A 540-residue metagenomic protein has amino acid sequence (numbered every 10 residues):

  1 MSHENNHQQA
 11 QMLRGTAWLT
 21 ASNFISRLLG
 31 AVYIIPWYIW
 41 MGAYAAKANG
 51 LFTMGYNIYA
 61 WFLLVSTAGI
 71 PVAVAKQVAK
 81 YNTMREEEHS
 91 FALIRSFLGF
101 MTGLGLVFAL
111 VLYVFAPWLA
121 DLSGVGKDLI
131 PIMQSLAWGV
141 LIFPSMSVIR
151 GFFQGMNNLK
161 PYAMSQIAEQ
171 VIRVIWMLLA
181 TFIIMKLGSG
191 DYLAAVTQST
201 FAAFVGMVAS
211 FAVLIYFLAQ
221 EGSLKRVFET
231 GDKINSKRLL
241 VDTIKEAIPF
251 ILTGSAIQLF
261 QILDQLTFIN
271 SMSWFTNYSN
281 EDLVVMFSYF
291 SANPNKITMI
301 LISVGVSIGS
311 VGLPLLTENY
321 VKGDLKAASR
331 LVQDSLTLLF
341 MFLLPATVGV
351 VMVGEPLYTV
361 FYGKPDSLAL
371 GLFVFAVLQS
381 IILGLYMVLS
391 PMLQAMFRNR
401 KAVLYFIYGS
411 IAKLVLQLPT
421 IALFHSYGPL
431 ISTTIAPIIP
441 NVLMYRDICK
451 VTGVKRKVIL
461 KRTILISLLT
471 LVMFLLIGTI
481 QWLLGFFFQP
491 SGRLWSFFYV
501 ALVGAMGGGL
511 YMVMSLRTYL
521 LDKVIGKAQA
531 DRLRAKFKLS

Functional and structural regions predicted by a protein language model:
M1-V32, E88, A92, I234-I257 (+2 more regions): N-terminal membrane topogenesis motif
S2, T479-S540: Membrane-proximal transmembrane or re-entrant/amphipathic helices at the cytosolic face
S2-H3, H7, Q11-V72, T102 (+3 more regions): Signature of the first transmembrane helix
R14, Y38-A60, D128, Y192 (+4 more regions): Interfacial/gating helices of multi-pass transporter permease domains
K80-F97, Y289-V377: Specific pore-lining/lateral-gate transmembrane helices of multi-pass inner-membrane transport and insertion machines
L110, G126-V148, T200, K364-L389: Alpha-helical transmembrane segments of multi-pass membrane proteins
F143-S165, L378-I407, L423: Membrane-interface junctions at transmembrane-helix termini in multi-pass inner-membrane proteins
K160, V171-A212, S410-V442, G453-V454 (+1 more regions): Membrane-interface helix-loop junctions in multi-pass transport and translocation proteins
